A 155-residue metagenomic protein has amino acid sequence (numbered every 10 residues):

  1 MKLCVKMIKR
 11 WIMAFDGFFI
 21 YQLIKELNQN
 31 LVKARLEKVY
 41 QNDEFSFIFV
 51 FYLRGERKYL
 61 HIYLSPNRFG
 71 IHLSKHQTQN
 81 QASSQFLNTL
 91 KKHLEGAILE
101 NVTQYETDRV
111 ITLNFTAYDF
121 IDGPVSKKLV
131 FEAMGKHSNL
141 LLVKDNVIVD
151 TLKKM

Functional and structural regions predicted by a protein language model:
L3, I8-M155: Acidic, proline/glycine-enriched N-terminal capping motif
